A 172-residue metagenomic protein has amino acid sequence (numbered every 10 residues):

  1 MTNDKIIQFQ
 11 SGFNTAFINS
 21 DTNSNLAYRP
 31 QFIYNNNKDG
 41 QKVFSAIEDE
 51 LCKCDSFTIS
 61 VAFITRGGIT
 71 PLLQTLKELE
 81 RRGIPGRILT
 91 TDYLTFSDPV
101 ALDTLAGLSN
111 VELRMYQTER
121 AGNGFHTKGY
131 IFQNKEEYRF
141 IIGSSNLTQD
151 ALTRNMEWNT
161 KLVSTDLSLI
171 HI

Functional and structural regions predicted by a protein language model:
M1-H171: PLD/PLD-like phosphodiesterase catalytic module centered on the HKD motif
